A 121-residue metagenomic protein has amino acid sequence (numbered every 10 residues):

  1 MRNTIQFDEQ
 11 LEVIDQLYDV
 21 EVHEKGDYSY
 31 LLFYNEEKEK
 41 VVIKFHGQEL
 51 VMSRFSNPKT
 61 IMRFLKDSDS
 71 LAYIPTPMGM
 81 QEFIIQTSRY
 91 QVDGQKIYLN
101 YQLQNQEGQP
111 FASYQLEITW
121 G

Functional and structural regions predicted by a protein language model:
M1-T60, D69, Y73-Y98, Q102-N105 (+1 more regions): N-terminal intrinsically disordered, cationic/polar leader segments that include organellar targeting peptides
R63-F64: Generic detection of short hydrophobic beta-strand segments and adjacent strand-loop junctions
Q115-G121: Flexible glycine-rich active-site/ligand-binding loops centered on an Asp-His dyad
